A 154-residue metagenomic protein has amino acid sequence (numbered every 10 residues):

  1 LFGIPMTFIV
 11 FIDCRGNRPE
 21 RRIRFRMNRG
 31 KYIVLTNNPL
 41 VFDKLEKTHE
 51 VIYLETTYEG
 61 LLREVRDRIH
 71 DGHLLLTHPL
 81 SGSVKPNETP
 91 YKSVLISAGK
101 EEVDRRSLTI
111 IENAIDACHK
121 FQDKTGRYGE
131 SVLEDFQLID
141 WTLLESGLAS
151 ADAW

Functional and structural regions predicted by a protein language model:
F2, F8-F11, F25: Aromatic (phenylalanine/tyrosine) cluster motif
R18-R21: N-terminal polybasic/positive-inside topogenic patches
R29-Y32: Extreme N-terminal starter segment of soluble prokaryotic enzymes
T36-F42: Short, polar loop motifs at secondary-structure junctions
L45, E50-T89: Rossmann-like NAD(P)(H) cofactor-binding subdomain of soluble oxidoreductases
G60, D67-R68, S97-W154: Internal alpha-helical scaffold of NAD(P)-dependent oxidoreductase catalytic cores
N87-K100: Short basic, glycine-rich beta-strand/loop surfaces that mediate nucleic-acid
